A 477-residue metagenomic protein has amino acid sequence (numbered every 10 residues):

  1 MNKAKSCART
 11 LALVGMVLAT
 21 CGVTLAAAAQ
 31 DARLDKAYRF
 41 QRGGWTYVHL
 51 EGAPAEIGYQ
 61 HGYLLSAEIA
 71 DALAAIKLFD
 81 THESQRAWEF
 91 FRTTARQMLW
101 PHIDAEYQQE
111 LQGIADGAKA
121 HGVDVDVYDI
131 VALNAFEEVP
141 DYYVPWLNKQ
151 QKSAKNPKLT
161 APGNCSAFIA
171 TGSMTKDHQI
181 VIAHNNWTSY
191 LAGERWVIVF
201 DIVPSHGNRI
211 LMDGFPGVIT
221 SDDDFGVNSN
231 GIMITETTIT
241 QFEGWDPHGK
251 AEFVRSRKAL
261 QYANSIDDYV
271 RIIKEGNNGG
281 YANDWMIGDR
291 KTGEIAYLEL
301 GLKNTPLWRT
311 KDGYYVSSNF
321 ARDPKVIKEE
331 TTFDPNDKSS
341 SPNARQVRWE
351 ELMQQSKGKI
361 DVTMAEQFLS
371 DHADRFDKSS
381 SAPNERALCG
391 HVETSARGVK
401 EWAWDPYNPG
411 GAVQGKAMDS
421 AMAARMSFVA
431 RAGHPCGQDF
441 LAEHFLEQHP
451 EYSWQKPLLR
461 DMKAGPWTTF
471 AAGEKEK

Functional and structural regions predicted by a protein language model:
N2-G15: Bacterial N-terminal signal peptides that target proteins for export
L18-A26: C-terminal segment of classical bacterial N-terminal signal peptides
L25-D267, K274-G280, M286-R309, K338-K477: N-terminal mature-domain region immediately after signal-peptide cleavage in secreted/organellar precursors
E294-N336: Extended amphipathic alpha-helical segments with heptad-repeat/coiled-coil character used for oligomerization, fusion
